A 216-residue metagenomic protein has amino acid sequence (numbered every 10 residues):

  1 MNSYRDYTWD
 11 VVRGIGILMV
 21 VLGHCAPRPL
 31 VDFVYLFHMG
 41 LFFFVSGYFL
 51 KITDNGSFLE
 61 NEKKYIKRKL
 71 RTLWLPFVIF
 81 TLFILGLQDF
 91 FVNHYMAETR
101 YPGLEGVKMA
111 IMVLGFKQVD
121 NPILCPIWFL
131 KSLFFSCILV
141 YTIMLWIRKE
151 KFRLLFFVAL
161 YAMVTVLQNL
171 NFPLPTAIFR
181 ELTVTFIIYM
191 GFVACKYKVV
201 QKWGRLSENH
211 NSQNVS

Functional and structural regions predicted by a protein language model:
M1-R13, K149-F152: N-terminal membrane topogenic signal
D6-N55, L73-L82, T183: Functionally critical transmembrane alpha-helices in membrane proteins and complexes, commonly lining
L18-C25, V158-N171, S212-S216: Aromatic-anchored segments of alpha-helical transmembrane domains
R28-M39, K117-S132, Q168-I187, S216: Interfacial loop-to-helix transition and helix-capping segments at the boundaries of transmembrane helices
L36-G40, N55-P122, S136, N209-S212: Transmembrane alpha-helical segments and their boundary/interface "anchor" motifs in multi-pass integral membrane
L50-F58, L87, T142-R148, M190-V200: Structural signal for the C-terminal ends of transmembrane alpha-helices and the immediately following loop
L70-G86, L130-T142, A159, L182 (+1 more regions): Hydrophobic, lipid-facing residues on alpha-helical transmembrane segments of integral membrane proteins
Q201-S216: Alpha-helical transmembrane segments and terminal signal-anchor/GPI-anchor hydrophobic tails, characterized by long
